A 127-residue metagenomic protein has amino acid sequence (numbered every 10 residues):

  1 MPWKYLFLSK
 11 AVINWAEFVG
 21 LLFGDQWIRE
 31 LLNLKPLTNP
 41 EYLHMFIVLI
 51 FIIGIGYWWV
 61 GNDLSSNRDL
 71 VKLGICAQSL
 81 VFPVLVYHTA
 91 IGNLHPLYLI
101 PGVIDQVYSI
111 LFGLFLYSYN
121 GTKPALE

Functional and structural regions predicted by a protein language model:
M1-W3, N62-R68, L94: Membrane-interface helix-boundary motifs at transmembrane edges
P2-E41: Membrane-helix boundary elements
W15-L21, P40-N62, L73-P83: Core segments of alpha-helical transmembrane spans in multipass integral membrane proteins
Q26-L31, N62, V86-I91: Juxtamembrane "helix-exit" motif on the non-cytosolic side of transmembrane helices
L31-P40, D69-L73, L94-I104: Non-cytosolic membrane-interface motifs at loop->transmembrane helix junctions
S65, P83-I100, Y117: Membrane-helix boundary connector in multi-pass membrane proteins
V71-L85, P101-G113: Hydrophobic alpha-helical segments of small multi-pass membrane proteins
V107-E127: Membrane-water interface at the C-terminal end of transmembrane alpha helices
